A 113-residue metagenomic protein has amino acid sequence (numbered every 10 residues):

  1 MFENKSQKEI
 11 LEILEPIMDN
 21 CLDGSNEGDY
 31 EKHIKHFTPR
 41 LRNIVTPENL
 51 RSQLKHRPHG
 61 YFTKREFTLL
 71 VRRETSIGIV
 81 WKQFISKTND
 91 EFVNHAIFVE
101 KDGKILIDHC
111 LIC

Functional and structural regions predicted by a protein language model:
M1, T38-L41, A96-V99: Charged, low-complexity, helix/coiled-coil-prone segments
M1-E27: Short, low-complexity N-terminal intrinsically disordered segments enriched in polar/charged residues
M1-K8, I44-E48, I105: Short charge-dense sequence patches
I13-L14, M18, H33, K82-Q83 (+1 more regions): Generic hydrophobic/packing signal
P16, N20, E31-R72: Short solvent-exposed beta->alpha transition segments
R51-K101, I107-C113: Surface-exposed, charged secondary-structure patches
